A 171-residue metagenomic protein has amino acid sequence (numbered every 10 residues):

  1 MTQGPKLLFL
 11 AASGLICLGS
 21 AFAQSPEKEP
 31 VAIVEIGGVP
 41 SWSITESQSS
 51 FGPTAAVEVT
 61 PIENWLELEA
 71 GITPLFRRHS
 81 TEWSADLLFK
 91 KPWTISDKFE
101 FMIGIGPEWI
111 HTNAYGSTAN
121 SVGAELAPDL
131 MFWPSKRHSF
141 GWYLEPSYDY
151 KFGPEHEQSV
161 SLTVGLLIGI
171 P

Functional and structural regions predicted by a protein language model:
M1-V31, P171: Cleavable N-terminal export/targeting peptides
G4, P26, L88-F89, Y143: Generic N-terminal leader/processing signal
S13-G14, A23, V34, L130 (+2 more regions): Short stretches within intrinsically disordered, low-complexity N-terminal or propeptide regions
F22-R77, S159, T163-P171: Short glycine/proline- and aromatic-enriched beta-strand/turn motifs that initiate or cap beta-hairpins
S41-T45, L75-R77, E108-T112, S147-K151: Structural signature of outer-membrane beta-barrel domains
S47-F51, T81-E82, T118-N120, H156-Q158: Short glycine/proline-enriched turns and hinge-like loops at secondary-structure junctions
A56-F140: Gram-negative (and chloroplast) outer-membrane scaffold detector with strong preference for beta-barrel transmembrane
T118-I170: A charged, solvent-exposed segment within the mature domains of Sec-exported extracytoplasmic proteins
